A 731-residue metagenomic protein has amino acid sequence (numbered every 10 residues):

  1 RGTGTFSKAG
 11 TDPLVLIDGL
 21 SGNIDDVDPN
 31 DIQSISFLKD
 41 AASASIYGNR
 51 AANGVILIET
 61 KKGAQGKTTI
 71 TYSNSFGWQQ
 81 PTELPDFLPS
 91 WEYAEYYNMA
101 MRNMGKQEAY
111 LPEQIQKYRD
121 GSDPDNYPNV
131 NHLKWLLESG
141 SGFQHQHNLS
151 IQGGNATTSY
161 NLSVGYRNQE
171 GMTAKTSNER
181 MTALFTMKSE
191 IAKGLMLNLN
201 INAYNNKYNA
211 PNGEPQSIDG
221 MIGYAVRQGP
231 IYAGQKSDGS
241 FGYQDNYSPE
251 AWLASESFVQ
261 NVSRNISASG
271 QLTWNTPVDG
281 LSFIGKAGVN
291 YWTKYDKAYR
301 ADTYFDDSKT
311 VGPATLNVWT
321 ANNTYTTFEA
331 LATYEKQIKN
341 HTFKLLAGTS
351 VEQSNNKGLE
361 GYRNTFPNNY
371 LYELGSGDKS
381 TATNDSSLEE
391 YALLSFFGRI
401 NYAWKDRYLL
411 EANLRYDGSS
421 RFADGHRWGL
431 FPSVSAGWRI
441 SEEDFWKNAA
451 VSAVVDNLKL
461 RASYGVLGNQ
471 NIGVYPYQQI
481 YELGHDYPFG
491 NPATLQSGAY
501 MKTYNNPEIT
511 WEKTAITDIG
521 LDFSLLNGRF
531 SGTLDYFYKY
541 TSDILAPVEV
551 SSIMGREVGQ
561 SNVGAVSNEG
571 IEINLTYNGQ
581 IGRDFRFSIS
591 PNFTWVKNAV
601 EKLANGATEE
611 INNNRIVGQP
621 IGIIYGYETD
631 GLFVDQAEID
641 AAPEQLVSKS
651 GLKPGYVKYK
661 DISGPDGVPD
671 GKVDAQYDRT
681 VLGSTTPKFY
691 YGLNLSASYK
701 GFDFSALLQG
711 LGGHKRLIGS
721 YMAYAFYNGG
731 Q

Functional and structural regions predicted by a protein language model:
T5-S7, G22-I24, A41-I46, G63-G66 (+9 more regions): Short beta-strands and strand-coil junctions in structured, solvent-facing domains, enriched
F6-A9, P13, G54, K62-A174 (+5 more regions): Residues embedded in well-ordered regular secondary structure
P13, D18-S45: Short acidic/polar hinge/loop motifs at secondary-structure boundaries that mediate gating or recognition
I35-S36, I56-I58, I573: Non-catalytic regulatory/gating segments with a bias toward low-complexity or hydrophobic composition
T71-D125, S561, N578-T685, A725-N728: Conserved small-residue
D120-P124, S380, S419, Q709-Q731: Extracytoplasmic gating/loop element in the C-terminal half of outer-membrane beta-barrel translocons and assembly
R180, T186-L195, N200-N205, N209 (+6 more regions): Extracellular/periplasmic, surface-exposed regions of secreted and cell-surface proteins
S588, S684-G712, Q731: Conserved C-terminal beta-signal and adjacent last beta-strands/turns of outer-membrane beta-barrel proteins
